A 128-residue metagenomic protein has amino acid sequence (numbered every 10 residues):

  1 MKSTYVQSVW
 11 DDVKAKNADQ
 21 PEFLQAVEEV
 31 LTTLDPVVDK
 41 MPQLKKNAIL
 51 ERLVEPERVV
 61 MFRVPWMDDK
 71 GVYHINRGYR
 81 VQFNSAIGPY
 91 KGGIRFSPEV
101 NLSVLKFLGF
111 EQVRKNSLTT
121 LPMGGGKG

Functional and structural regions predicted by a protein language model:
M1-K127: N-terminal ligand-binding/catalytic initiation module
